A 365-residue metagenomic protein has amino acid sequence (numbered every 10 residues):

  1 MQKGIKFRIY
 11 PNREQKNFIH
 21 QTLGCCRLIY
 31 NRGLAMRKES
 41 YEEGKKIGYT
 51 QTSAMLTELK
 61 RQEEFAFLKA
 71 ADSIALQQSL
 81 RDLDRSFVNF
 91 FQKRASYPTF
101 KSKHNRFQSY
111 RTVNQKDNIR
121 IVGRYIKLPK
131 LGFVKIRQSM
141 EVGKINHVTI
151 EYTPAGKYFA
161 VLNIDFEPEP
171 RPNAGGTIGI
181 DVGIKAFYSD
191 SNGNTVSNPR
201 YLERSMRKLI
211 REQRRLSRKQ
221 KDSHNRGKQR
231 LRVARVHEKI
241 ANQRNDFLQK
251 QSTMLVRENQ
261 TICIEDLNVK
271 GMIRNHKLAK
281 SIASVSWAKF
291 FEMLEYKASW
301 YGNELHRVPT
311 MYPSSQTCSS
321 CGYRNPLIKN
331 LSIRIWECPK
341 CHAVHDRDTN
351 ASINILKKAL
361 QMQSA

Functional and structural regions predicted by a protein language model:
M1-A365: Nucleic-acid substrate recognition interfaces
